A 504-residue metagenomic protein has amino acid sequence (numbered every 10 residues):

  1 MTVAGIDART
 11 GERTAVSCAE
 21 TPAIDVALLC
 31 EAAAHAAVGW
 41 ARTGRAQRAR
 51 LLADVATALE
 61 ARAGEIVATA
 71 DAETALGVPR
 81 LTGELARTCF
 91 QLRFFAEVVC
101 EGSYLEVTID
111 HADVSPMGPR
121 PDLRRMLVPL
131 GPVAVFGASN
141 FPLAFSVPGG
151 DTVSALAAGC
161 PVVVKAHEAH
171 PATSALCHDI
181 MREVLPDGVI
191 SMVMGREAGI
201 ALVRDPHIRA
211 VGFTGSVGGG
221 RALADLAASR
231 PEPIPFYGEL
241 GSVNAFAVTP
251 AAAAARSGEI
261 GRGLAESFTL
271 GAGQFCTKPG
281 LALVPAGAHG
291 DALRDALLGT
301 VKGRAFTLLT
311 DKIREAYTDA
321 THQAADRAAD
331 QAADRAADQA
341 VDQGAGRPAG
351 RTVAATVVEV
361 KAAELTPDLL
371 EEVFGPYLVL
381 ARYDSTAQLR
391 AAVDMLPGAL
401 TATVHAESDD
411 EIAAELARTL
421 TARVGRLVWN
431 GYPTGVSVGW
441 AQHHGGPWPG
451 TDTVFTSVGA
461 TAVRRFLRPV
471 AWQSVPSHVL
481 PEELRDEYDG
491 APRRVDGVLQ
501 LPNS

Functional and structural regions predicted by a protein language model:
M1-P121, D334-R335, Q339, N503: N-terminal Rossmann-like NAD(P)+-binding subdomain of aldehyde/semialdehyde dehydrogenases
G5-T10, G238-G241, A272-T277, P367-F374 (+1 more regions): Short, flexible turn/loop "capping" segments at secondary-structure junctions
G11, R48, A70, G159 (+6 more regions): Residue-level signal for inorganic ion chemistry
E12-S17, I208, R294, G299 (+1 more regions): Conserved C-terminal structural/oligomerization subdomain of aldehyde/semialdehyde dehydrogenase
D25, E197-A198, Q388: Short acidic active-site motifs
A37, A41, A56-A63, V67-A70 (+17 more regions): Structural signal for hydrophobic packing residues in well-ordered secondary-structure cores of soluble enzyme domains
S103-E266, G287, N503-S504: Rossmann-like NAD(P) dinucleotide-binding subdomain of oxidoreductase/dehydrogenase enzymes
V184, G219-E364: ALDH superfamily catalytic-core signature
